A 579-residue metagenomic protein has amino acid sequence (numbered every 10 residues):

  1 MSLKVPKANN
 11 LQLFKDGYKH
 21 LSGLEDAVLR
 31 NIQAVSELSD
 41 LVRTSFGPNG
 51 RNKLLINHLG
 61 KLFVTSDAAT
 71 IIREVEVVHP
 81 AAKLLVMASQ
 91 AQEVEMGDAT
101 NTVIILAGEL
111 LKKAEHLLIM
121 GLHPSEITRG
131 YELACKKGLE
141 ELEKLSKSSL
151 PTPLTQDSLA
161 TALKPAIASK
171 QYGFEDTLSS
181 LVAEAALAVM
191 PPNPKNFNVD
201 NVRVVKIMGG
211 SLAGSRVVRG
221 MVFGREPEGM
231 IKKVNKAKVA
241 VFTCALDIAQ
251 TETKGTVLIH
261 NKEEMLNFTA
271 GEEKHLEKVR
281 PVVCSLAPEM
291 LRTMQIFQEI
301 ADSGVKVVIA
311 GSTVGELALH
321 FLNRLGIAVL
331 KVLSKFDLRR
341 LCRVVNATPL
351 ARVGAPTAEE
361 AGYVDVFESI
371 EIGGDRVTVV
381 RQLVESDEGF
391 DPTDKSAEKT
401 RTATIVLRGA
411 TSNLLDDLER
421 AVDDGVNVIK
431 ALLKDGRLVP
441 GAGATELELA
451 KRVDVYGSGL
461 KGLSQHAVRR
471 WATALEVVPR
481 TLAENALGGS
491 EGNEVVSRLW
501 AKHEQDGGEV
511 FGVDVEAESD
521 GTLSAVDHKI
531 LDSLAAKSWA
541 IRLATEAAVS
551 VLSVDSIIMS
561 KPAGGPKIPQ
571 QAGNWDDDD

Functional and structural regions predicted by a protein language model:
S2-T70, V75, C135-V406, A410 (+5 more regions): Extended amphipathic alpha-helical scaffolds
S22-E25, A69-V75, S89-A99, S125 (+4 more regions): A short glycine/serine-rich beta->alpha loop
L29, E76-V78, R401-D579: Extended, low-charge hydrophobic alpha-helical regions
R30-V42, V78-E95, V279-V283, Q295-I296 (+2 more regions): Short, hydrophobic/aliphatic alpha-helical segments
G47, G97, G121, V182 (+5 more regions): Residue-level signature of catalytic and energy-coupling elements of molecular machines, predominantly ATP/GTP-dependent
N52-M96, K112-M120, I127-Y131: Early transmembrane hairpin of solute transport permeases
L54-N57, V103-A107, L341, L447-R452 (+1 more regions): Short hydrophobic alpha-helical segments that form membrane-spanning helices or hydrophobic packing faces of helical
L110-L154: Hydrophobic or amphipathic alpha-helical targeting/insertion segments
